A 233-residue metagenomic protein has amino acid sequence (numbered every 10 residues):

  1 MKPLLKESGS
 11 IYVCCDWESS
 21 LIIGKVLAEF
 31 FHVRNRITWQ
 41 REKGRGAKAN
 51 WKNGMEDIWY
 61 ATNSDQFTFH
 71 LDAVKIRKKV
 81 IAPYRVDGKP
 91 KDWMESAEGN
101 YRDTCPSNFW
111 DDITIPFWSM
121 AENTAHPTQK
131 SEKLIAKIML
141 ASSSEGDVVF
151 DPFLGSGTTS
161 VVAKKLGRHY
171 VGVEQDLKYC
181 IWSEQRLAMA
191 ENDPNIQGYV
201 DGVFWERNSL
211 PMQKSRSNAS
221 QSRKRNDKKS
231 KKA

Functional and structural regions predicted by a protein language model:
M1-W182, A190, K224-A233: Core catalytic lobe of class I
K178-A233: PRPP-dependent phosphoribosyltransferase catalytic core
